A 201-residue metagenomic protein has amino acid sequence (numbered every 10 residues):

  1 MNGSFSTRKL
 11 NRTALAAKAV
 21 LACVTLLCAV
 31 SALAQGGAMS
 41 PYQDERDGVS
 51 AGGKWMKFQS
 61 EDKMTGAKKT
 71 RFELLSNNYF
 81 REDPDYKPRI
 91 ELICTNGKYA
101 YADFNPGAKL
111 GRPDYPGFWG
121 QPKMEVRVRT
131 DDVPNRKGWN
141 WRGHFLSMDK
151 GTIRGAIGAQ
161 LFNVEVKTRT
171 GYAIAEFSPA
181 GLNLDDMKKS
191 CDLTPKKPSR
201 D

Functional and structural regions predicted by a protein language model:
M1-A16: N-terminal secretory signal peptides that target proteins for export/translocation
A17-V24: Sec-dependent signal peptide hydrophobic core
A29-S31: N-terminal signal peptide c-region/cleavage motif recognized by signal peptidases
A34-D201: A generic "folded-domain core" signal
